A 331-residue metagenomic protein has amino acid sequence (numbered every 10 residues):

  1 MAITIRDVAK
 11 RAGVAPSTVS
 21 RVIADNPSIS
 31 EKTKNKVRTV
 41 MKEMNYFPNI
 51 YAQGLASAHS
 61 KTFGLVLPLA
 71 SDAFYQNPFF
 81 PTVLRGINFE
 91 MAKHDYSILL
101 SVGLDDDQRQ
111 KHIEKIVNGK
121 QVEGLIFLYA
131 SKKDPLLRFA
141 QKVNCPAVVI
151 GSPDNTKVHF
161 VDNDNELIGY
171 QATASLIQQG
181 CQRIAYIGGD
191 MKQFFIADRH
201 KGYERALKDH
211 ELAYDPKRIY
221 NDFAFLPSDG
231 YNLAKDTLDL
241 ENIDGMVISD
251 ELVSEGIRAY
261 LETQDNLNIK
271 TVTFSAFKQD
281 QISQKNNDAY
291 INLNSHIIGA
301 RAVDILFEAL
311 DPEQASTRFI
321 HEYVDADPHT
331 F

Functional and structural regions predicted by a protein language model:
M1-K61: N-terminal helix-turn-helix DNA-binding module of bacterial transcription factors
A15, K61, E123, Q182-R183 (+1 more regions): Short acidic/polar active-site loop segments enriched in Thr and Asp
M44, H94, V143, H210 (+1 more regions): Helix C-cap/helix->beta junction micro-motif
T62, A70-A174, T237-N242, N287: Alpha-helical recognition/docking segments in bacterial nutrient-uptake and carbohydrate-utilization systems
G64-V66, A185, V247, V272: Short, well-ordered beta-strand segments
A70-P81, L100-Q108, V161-Q171, I187-K235 (+4 more regions): Hinge/beta->alpha junction and helix N-cap segments in small-molecule ligand-binding domains
L240-F331: Flexible loop/turn connectors
